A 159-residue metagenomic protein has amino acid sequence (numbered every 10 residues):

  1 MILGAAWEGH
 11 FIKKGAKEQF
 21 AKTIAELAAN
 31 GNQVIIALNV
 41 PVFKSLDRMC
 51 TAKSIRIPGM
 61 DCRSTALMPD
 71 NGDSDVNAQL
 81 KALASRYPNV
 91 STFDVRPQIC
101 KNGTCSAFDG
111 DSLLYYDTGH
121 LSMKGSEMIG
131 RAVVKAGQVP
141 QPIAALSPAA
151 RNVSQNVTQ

Functional and structural regions predicted by a protein language model:
M1-Q159: Extracellular glycan-modifying ectodomains
